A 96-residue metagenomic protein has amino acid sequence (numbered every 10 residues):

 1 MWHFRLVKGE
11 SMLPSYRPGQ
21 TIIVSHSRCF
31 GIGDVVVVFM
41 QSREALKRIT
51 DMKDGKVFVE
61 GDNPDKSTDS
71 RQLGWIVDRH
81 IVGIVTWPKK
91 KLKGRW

Functional and structural regions predicted by a protein language model:
M1-W96: Extended hydrophobic leader/signal-anchor segments used for secretion and membrane insertion
